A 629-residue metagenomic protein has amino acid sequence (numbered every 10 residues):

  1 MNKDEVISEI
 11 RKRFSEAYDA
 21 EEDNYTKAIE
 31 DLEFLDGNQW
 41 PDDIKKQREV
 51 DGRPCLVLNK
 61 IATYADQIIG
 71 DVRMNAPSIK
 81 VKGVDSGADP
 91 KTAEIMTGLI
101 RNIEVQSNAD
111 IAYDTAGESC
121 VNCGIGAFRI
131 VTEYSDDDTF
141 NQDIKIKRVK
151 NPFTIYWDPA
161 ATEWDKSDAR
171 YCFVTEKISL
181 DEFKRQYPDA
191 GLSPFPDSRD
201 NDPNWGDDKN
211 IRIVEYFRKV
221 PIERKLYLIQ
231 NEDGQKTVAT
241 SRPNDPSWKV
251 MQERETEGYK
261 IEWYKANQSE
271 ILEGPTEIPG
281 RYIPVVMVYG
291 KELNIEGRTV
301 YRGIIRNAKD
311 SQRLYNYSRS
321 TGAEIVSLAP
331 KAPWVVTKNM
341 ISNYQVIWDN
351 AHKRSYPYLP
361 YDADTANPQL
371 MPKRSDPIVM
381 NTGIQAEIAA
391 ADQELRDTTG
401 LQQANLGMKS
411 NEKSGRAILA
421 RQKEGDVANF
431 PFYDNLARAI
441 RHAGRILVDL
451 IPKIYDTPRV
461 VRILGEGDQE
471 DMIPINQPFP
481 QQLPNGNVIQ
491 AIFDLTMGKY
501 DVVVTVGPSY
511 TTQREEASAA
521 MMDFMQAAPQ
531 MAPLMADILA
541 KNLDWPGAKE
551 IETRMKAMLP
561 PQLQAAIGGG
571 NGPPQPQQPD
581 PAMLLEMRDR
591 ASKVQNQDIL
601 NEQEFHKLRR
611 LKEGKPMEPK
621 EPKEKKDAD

Functional and structural regions predicted by a protein language model:
M1-E277, P330, W348, M380-A390: Extended, helix-rich architectural segments
M1-E49, F128, E133-T139, T162 (+9 more regions): C-terminal anchoring/interaction modules
V57-A76, A112-V121, I305-I325, F432 (+2 more regions): Short, Φ-rich (hydrophobic/aromatic) sequence segments
V300-I304: Acidic/polar low-complexity segments with low predicted structural confidence
